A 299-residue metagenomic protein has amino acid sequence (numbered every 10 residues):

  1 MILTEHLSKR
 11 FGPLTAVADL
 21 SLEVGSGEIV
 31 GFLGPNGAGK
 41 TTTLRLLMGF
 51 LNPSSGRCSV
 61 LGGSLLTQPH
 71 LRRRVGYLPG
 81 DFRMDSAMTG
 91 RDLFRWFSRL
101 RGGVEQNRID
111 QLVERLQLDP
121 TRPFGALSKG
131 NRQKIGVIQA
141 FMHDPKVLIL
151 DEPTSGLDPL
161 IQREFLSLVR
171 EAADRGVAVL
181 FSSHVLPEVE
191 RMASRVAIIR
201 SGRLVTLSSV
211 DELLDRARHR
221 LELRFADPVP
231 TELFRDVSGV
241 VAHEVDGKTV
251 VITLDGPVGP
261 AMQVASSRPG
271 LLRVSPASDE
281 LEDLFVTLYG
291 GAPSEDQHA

Functional and structural regions predicted by a protein language model:
M1-S8, G291-A299: ABC-family P-loop ATPase nucleotide-binding domain
I2-T4, K9-R200, V205-T206: ABC transporter nucleotide-binding domains
T89, S209, A277-E280: Short loop/turn segments at beta->alpha junctions
R95, P187, D211, Q263 (+1 more regions): Active-site phosphate/pyrophosphate- and oxyanion-stabilizing loops and adjacent acidic/basic residues in soluble
R99-G102, G290-S294: Non-catalytic alpha-helical coupling and interface elements of nucleotide-dependent molecular machines and regulators
F165-L254: ABC transporter nucleotide-binding domain
H219-G291, A299: Short, charged/small-residue-rich alpha-helical element at the C-terminal edge of ABC transporter nucleotide-binding
